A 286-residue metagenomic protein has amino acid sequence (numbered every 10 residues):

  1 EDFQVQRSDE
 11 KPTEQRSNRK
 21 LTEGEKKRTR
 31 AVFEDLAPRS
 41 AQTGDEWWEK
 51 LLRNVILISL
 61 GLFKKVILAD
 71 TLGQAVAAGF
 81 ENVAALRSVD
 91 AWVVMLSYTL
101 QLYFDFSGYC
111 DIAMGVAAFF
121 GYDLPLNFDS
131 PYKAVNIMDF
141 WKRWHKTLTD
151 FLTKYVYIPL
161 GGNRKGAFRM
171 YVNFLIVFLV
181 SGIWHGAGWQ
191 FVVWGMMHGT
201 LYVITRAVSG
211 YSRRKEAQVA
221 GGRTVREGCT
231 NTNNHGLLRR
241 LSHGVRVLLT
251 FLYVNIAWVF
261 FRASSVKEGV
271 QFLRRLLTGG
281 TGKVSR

Functional and structural regions predicted by a protein language model:
E1-S285: Membrane-embedded transmembrane alpha-helical bundles that form the catalytic cores of multi-pass lipid-modifying
